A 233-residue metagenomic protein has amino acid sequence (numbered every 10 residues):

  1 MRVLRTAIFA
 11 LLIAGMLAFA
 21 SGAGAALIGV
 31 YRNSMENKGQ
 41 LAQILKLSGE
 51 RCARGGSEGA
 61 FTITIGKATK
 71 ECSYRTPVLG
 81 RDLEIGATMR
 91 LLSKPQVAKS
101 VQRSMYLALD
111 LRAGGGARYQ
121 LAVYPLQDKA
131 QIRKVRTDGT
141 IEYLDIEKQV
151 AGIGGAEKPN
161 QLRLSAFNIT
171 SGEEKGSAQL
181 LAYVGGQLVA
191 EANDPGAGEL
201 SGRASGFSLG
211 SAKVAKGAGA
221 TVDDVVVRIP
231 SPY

Functional and structural regions predicted by a protein language model:
A7-F19: Bacterial N-terminal signal peptides
A25-L47: Extracellular carbohydrate-recognition regions
M35, A87, G155-N193: Carbohydrate-binding surfaces in secreted/extracellular proteins
M35, D223-V227: Extracellular beta-strand elements of beta-rich domains used for carbohydrate recognition/degradation or cell-matrix
G49-K70: Short carbohydrate-recognition loop motifs
T64-R133: Secretory/extracellular carbohydrate-interaction modules and structurally similar beta-sandwich "look-alikes"
R136-R163: Short, aromatic/His-centered strand-loop micro-motif at the edge of beta-sheets
A192-D223: Flexible glycan-contacting loops in extracellular carbohydrate-active proteins
